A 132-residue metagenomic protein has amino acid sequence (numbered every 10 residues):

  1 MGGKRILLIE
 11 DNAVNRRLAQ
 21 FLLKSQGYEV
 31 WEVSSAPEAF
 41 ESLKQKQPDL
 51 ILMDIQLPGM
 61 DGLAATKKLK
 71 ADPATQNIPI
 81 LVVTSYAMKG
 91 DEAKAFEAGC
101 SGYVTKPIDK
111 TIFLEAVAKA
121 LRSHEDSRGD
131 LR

Functional and structural regions predicted by a protein language model:
E10: Conserved acidic carboxylate
R17-S25: Charged docking surfaces used in two-component/phosphorelay signaling
G27-S34, S42, V104: Short hydrophobic/Thr-rich beta-strand motif most characteristic of the beta2 strand and flanking loop of CheY-like
D54, T84: Active-site residues of response regulator receiver
P58, Q76, M88, K106-P107: The feature encodes the CheY-like receiver
I108-V117: C-terminal output helix
